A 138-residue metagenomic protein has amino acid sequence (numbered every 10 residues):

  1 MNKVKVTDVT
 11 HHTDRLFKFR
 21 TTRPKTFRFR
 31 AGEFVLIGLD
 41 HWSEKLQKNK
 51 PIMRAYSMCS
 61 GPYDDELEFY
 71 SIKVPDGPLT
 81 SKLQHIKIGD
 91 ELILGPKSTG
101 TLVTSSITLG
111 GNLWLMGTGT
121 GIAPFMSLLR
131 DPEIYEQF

Functional and structural regions predicted by a protein language model:
N2-I88: Ferredoxin-reductase
P78-F138: FNR/FR-type flavoprotein reductase catalytic core
